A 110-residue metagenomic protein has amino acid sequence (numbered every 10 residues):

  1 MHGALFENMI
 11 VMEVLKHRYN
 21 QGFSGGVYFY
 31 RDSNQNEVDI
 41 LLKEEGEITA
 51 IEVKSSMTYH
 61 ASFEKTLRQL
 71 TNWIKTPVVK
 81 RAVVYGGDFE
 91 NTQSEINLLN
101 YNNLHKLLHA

Functional and structural regions predicted by a protein language model:
M1-A110: A cross-kingdom feature that marks ATP-driven nucleic-acid transaction machinery
